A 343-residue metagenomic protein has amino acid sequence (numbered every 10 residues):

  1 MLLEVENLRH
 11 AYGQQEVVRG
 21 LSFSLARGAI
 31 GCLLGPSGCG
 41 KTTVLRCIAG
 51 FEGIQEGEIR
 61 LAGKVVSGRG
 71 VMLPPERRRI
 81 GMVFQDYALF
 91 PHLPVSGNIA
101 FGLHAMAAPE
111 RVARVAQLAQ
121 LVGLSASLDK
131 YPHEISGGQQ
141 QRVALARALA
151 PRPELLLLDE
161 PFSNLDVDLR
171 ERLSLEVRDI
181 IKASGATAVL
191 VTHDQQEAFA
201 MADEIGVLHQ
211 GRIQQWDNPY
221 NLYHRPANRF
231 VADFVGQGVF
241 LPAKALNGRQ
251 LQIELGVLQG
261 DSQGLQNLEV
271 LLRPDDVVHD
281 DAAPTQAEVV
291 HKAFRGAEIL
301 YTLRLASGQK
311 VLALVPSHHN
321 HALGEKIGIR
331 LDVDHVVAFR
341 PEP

Functional and structural regions predicted by a protein language model:
E4, S24, R60, G328-R330: ABC ATPase nucleotide-binding domain
G31-C32, M82: Short beta-strand immediately N-terminal to the Walker A/P-loop
L34-P36: The feature captures the beta-strand-to-loop junction immediately N-terminal to the Walker
A49: Helix-to-loop junction immediately C-terminal to a conserved catalytic motif
E58-R78, A107: ABC ATPase NBD Q-loop/coupling interface
P75, R79-G81, Q85, L89-N228: ABC ATPase nucleotide-binding domains
G248-A293, H318-P343: Glycine/charge-rich catalytic "coupling/switch" loops of P-loop NTPases
